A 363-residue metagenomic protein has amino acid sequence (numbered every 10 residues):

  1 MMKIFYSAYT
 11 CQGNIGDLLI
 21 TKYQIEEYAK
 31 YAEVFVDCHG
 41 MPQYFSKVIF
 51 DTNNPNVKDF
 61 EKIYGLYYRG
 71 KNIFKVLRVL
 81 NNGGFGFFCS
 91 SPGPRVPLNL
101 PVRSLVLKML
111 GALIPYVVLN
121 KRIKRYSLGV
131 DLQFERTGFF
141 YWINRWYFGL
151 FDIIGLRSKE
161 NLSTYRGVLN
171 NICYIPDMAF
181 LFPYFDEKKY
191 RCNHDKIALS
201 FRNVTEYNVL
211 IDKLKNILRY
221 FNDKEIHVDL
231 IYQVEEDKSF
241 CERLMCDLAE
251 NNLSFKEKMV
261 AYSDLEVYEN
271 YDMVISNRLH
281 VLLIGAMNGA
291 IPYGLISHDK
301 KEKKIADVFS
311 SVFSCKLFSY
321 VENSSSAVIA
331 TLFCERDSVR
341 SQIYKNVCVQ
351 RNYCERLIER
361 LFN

Functional and structural regions predicted by a protein language model:
M1-N363: Active-site anion-handling motifs in enzyme catalytic cores
